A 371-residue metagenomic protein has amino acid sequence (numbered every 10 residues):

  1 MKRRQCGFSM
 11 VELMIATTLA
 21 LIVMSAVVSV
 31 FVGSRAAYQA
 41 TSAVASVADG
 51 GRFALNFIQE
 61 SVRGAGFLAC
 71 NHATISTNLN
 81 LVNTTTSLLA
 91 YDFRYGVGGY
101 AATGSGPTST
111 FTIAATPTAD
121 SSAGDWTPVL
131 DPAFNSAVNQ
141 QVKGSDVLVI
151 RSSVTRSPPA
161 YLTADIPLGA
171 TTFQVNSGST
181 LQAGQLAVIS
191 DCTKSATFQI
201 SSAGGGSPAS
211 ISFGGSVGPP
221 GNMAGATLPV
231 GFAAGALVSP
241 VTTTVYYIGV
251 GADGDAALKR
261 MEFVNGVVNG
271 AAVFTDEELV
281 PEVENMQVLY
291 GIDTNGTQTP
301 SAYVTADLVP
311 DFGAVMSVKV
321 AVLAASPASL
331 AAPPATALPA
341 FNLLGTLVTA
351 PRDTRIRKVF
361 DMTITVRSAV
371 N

Functional and structural regions predicted by a protein language model:
R4-V11, I15-A65: Aliphatic-rich helix starts adjacent to a transmembrane/signal segment
E12, S42, G51, I166 (+3 more regions): Solvent-exposed, flexible loop/coil residues
M14, T18, L343, R367-V370: Alpha-helical hydrophobic packing sites
N56-G313, A321, S329-I356: N-terminal pilin/flagellin-like segments and related low-complexity appendage regions
R352-N371: Low-complexity, S/T/G/P-rich flexible repeat/linker segments used as non-globular hinges and stalks within
